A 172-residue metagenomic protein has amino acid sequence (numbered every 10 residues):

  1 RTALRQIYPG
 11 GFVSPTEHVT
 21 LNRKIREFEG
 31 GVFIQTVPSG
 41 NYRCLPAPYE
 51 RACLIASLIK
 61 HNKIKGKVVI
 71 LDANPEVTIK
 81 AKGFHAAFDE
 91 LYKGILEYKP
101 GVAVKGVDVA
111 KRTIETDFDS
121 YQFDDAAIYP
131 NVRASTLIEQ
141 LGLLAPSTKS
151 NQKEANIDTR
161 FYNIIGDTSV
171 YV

Functional and structural regions predicted by a protein language model:
R1-N62: Glycine-rich dinucleotide-binding loop and its adjacent helix/turn
T2-E29, Q122-V172: FAD-site-proximal beta/loop scaffold in flavoenzymes
V32-I34, K67, S169: Residues that mark the start of a beta-strand
S57-N156: A Rossmann-like FAD-binding core segment of flavoenzymes
